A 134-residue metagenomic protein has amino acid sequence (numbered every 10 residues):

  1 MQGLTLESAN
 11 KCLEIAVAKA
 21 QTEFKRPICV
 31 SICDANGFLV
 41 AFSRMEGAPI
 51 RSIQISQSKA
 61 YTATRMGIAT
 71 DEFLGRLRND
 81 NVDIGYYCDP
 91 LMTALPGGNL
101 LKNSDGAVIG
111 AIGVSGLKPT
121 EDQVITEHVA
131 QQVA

Functional and structural regions predicted by a protein language model:
M1-A134: Flexible, solvent-exposed loop/hinge segments and secondary-structure transition points
